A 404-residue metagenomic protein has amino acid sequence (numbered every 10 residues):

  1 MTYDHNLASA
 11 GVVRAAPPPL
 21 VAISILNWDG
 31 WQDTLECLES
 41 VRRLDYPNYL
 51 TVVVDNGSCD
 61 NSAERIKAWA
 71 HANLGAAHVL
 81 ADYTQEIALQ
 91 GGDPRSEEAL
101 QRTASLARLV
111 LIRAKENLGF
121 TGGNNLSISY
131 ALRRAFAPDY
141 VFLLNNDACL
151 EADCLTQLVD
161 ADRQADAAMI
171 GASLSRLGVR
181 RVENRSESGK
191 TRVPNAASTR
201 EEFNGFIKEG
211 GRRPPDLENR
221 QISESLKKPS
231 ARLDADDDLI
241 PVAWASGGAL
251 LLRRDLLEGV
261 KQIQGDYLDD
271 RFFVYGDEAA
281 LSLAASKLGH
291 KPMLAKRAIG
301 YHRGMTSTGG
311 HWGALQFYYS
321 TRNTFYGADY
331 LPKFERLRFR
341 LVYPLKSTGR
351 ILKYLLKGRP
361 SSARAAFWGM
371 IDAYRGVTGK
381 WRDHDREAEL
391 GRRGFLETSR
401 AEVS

Functional and structural regions predicted by a protein language model:
M1-R43, P94-R102: N-proximal low-complexity "stem/linker" segments adjacent to membrane-targeting elements
D4, S24, L283, K287-W368 (+1 more regions): Active-site-adjacent helix/loop segment of glycosyltransferases that harbors family-specific signature motifs
E39-N48, A72: Short, acidic, metal-binding catalytic loop of nucleotide-sugar glycosyltransferases
E86-E98, L106, R113-R134: Glycine-rich, basic loop-to-helix element that forms the pyrophosphate-binding segment of sugar-nucleotide handling
F136-C149: Short beta-strand-to-loop acidic/aromatic patch adjacent to the donor-nucleotide binding site
A148-K208: Conserved donor NDP-sugar-binding/catalytic core segment of glycosyltransferases
V193, T199-V242, D255: Short, flexible, basic/aromatic active-site loop/helix in glycosyltransferases
A243-K261, D266-I299: A short, conserved alpha-helix in the catalytic core of glycosyltransferases
